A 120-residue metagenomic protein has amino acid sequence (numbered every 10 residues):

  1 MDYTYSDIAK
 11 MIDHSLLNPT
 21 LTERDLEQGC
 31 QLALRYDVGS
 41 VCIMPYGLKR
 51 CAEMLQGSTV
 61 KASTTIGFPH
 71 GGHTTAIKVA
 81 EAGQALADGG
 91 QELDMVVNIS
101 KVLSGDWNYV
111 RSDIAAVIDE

Functional and structural regions predicted by a protein language model:
Y3-P19, R24-A33: Generic N-terminal amphipathic, Lys/Arg-enriched alpha-helix
I8-L16, V41-I43, K61-G67, L93-M95: Hydrophobic faces of well-ordered beta-strands that scaffold small-molecule active sites in alpha/beta enzyme cores
D13, C51, A85: Conserved, mostly hydrophobic/aromatic
L26, K78, V110, I114: Aromatic/hydrophobic pocket-lining residues that form the small-molecule binding cavity in soluble enzyme cores
C30, L48, A82-G83, L93 (+1 more regions): Generic hydrophobic/aromatic pocket-lining and core-packing "Φ" positions
L34-V41: Short active-site oxyanion
P45, K49-H70, G105-E120: Alpha-helix-loop-beta-strand connector modules within alpha/beta enzyme cores
A62-S104: Glycine/small-residue-rich loop that forms an oxyanion/phosphate-binding "nest" at active or ligand-binding sites
